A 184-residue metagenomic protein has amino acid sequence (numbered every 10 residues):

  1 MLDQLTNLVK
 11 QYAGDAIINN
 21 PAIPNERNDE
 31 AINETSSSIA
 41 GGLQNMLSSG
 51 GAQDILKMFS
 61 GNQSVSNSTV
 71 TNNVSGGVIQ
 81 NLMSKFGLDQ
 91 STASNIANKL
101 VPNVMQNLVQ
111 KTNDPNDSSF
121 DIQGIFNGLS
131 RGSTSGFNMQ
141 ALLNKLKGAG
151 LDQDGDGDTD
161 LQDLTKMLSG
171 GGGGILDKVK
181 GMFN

Functional and structural regions predicted by a protein language model:
M1-N184: A structural "flexibility-hinge" signal
